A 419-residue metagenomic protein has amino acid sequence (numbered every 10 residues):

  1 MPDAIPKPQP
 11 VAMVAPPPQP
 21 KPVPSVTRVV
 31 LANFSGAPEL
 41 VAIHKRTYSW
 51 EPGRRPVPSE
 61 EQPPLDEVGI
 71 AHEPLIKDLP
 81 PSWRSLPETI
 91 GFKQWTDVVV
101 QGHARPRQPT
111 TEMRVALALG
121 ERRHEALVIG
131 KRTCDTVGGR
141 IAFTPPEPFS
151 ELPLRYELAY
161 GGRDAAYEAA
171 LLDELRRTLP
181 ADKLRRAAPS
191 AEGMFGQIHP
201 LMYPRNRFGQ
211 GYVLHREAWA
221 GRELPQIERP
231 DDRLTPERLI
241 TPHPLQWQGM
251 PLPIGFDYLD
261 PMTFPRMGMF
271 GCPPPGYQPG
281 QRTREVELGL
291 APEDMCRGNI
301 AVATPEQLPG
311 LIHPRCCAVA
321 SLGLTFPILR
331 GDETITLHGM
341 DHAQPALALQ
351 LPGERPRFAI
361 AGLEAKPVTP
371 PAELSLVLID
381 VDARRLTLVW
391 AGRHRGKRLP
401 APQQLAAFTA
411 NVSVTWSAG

Functional and structural regions predicted by a protein language model:
P2-G419: Extended intrinsically disordered or low-complexity segments
